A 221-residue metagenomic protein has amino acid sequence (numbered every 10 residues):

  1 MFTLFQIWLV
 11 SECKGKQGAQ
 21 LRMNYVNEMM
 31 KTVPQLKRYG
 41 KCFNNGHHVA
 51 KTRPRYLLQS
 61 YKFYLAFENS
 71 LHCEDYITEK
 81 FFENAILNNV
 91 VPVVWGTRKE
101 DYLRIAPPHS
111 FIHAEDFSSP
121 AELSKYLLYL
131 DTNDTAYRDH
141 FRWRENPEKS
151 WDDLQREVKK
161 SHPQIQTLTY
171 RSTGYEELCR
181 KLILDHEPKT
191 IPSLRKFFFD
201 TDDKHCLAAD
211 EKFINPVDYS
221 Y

Functional and structural regions predicted by a protein language model:
M1-F82, I86-Y221: Pol beta-like nucleotidyltransferase catalytic core
